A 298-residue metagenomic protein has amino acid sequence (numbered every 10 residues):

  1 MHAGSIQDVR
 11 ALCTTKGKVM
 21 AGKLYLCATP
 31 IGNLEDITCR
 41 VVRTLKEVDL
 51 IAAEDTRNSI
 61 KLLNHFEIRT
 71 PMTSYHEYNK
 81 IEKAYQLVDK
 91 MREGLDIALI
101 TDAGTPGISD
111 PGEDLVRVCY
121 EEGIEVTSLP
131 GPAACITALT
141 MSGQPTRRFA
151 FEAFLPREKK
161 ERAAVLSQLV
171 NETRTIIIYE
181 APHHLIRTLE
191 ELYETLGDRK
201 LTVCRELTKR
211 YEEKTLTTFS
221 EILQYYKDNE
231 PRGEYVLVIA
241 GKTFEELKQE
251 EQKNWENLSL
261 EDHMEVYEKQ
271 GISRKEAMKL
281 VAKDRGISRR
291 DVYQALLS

Functional and structural regions predicted by a protein language model:
V9-Y78: Glycine-rich, flexible N-terminal cofactor/catalytic loop recognition
T15-K16, A21, T175, P182-S298: A contiguous loop/helix-start segment that scaffolds small-molecule binding in enzyme catalytic cores
K23-L24, L95-A98, T175: Loop/turn-to-beta-strand initiation segments
I31-G32, D102-P106, P182-H184, K242-F244: Short glycine-rich anion-binding loops that position phosphate/pyrophosphate groups of nucleotides and phosphorylated
L45-I51, G123-T127, T175-I176: Short active-site oxyanion
Y75-I81, L155-E158: Conserved helicase motor
P111-E113, R274: Glycine-centered tight-turn and secondary-structure capping sites
D114-E172: Class I SAM-dependent methyltransferase SAM-binding "motif I" and its flanking Rossmann-like core
